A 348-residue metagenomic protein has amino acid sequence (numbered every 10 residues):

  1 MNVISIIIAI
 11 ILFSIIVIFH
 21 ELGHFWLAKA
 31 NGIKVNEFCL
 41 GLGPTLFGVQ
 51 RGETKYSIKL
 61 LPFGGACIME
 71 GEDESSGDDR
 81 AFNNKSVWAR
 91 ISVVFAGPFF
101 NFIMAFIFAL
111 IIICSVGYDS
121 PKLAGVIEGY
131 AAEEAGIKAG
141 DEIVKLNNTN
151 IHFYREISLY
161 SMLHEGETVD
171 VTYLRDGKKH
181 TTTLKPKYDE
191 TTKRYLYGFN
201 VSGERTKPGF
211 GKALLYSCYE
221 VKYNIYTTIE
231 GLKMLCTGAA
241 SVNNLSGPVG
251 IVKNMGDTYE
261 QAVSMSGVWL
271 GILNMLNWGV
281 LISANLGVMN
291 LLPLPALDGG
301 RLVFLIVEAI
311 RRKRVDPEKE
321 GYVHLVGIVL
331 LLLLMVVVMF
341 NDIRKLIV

Functional and structural regions predicted by a protein language model:
M1, S5, A9, K85-V94 (+2 more regions): Residue-level signature of transmembrane alpha-helical entry/exit and packing/kink sites in multi-pass membrane
I4-G77, M289-L297, L302-R311: Small-residue-rich helix-interface/hinge motifs
F13-V17, I68, N101, A105 (+2 more regions): Alpha-helical transmembrane segments of multi-pass membrane proteins
N31-N36, V116-E133, K138: Alpha-helical transmembrane signal-anchor/signal-peptide segments
T54-S57, L61-G125, L333: Internal alpha-helical transmembrane segments
K85, D189-L286, V303-V326, F340-V348: Functional transmembrane alpha-helices
A132-Y154, V221: Conserved PDZ fold ligand-binding element
K138, V144-K145, L159-V201: PDZ-domain C-terminal substructure recognizer with occasional recognition of PDZ-binding tails
